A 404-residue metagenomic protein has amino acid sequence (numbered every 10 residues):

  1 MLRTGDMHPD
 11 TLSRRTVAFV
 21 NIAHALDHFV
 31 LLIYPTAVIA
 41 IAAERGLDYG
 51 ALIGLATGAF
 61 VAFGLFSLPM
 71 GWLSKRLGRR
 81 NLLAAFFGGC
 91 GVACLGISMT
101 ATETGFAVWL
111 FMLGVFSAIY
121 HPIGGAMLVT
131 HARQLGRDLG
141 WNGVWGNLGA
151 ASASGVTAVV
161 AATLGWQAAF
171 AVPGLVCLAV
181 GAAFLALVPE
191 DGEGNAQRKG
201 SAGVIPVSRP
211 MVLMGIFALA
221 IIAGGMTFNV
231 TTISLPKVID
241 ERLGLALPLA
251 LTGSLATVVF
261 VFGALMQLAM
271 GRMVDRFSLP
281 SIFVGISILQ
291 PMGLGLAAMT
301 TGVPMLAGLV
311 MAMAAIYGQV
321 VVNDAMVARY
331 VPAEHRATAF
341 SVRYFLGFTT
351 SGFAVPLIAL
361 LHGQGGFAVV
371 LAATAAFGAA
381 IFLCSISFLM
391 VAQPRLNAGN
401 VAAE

Functional and structural regions predicted by a protein language model:
Y34-P35, L213-L265: Extracytoplasmic gate region of multi-pass secondary transporters
I41-A42, L73-S74, V159-L164, I239-D240 (+2 more regions): Interfacial helix-cap and linker-helix signal at transmembrane-aqueous boundaries of multi-pass secondary transporters
T57-G71, T257-A269: Central cavity-lining transmembrane alpha-helices of secondary-active solute carriers, predominantly the Major
L65-A101, V274: Conserved MFS/SLC helix-loop-helix module at the cytosolic interface between two early adjacent transmembrane helices
N81-L95, S281-L296: Structural signature of the two symmetry-related core transmembrane helices
W109-N147: Cytoplasmic helix-loop-helix junction between adjacent transmembrane helices in 12-TM secondary transporters
N142-P189: Helix-loop-helix hairpin linking two adjacent transmembrane segments in secondary transporters
Y330, E334-G365: A late C-terminal transmembrane helix in Major Facilitator Superfamily
